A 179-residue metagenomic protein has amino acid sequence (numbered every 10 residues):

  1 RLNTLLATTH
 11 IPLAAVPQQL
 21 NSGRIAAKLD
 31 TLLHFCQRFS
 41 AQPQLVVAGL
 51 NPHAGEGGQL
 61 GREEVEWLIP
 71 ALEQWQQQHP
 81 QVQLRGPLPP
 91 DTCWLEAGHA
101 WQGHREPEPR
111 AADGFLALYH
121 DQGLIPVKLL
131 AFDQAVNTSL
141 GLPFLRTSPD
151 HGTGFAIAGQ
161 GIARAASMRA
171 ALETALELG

Functional and structural regions predicted by a protein language model:
R1-G179: Anion-binding alpha/beta catalytic cores of soluble intermediary-metabolism enzymes, centered on
